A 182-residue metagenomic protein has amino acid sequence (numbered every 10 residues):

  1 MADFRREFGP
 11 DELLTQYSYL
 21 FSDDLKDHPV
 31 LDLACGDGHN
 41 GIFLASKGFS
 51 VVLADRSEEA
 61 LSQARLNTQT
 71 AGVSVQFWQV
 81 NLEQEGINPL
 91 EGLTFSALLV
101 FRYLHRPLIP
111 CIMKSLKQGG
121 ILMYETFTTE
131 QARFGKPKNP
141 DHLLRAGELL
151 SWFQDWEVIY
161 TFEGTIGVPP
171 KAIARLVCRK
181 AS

Functional and structural regions predicted by a protein language model:
M1-L25: S-adenosyl-L-methionine
D27-G36: Conserved class I S-adenosyl-L-methionine
S50-D55: Conserved SAM-binding motif I beta-strand of class I
S57-E59: Conserved SAM/SAH-binding beta-strand->alpha-helix loop
A64-R65: Conserved SAM-binding loop
A71-Q84: Conserved SAM-binding strand-loop segment of SAM-dependent methyltransferases
N88-A97: A short acidic, Gly/Pro-enriched loop at the edge of an enzyme's catalytic core that lines a small-molecule cofactor
G120-F127: Conserved beta-strand signature within the Rossmann-like core of class I S-adenosyl-L-methionine
